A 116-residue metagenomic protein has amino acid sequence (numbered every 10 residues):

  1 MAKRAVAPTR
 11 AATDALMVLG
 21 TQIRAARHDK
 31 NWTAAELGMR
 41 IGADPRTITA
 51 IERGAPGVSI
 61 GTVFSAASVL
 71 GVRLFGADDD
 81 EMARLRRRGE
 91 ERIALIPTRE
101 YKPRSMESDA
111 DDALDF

Functional and structural regions predicted by a protein language model:
A2, G61-A77: DNA major-groove recognition helix of helix-turn-helix/homeodomain DNA-binding modules
A2-H28: A short, Lys/Arg-rich alpha-helix, primarily the initiator
T21-E36, S65, P97-E100: Short basic helix-loop element that most often maps to the first helix and adjoining turn of HTH DNA-binding modules
N31-T49: Short alpha-helical DNA-recognition segment
A77-F116: Short, charged recognition helix plus adjacent turn of helix-turn-helix-like nucleic-acid-binding domains
